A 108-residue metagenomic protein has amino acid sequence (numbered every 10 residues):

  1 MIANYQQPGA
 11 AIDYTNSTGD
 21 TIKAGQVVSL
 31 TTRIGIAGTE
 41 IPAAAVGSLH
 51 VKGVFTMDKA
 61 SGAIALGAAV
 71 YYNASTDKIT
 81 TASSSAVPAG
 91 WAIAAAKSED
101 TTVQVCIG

Functional and structural regions predicted by a protein language model:
M1-G108: Surface-exposed, low-hydrophobicity beta-strand/loop segments enriched in small/polar/acidic residues
